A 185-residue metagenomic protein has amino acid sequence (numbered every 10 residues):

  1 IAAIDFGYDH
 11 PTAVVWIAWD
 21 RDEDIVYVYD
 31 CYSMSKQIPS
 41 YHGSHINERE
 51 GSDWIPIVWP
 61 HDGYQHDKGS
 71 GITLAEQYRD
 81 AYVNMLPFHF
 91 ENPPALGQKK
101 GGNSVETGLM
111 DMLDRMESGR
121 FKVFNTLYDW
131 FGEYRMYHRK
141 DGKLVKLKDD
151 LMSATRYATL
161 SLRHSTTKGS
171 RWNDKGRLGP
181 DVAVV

Functional and structural regions predicted by a protein language model:
I1-Y8, W59-P60: Two-metal-ion RNase H-like nuclease active-site motif
A3, F131, L147-L151: Alpha-helical architecture
F6-Y8, Y137, Y157: Aromatic side chains
Y8, W19, T159, R163: Hydrophobic/aromatic-lined pockets within catalytic cores
H10, L74, D150-A154: Catalytic-loop motifs flanking and including active-site residues across diverse enzymes
T12-I17, R156: Short beta-strand scaffold segments in enzyme catalytic cores
V15, D22-K146, S165-V185: Mg2+-dependent endonuclease catalytic cores in nucleic-acid-processing enzymes, primarily RNase H-like
D150-S165: Stable alpha-helical structural segments in soluble proteins, enriched in small hydrophobic residues
